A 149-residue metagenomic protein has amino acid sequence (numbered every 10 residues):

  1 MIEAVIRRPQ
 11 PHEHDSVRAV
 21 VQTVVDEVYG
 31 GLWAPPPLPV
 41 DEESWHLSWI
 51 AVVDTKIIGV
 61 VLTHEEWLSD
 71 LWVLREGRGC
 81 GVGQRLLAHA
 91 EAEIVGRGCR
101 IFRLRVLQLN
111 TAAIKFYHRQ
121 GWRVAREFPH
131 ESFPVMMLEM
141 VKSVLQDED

Functional and structural regions predicted by a protein language model:
M1-H12, S143-D149: Conserved N-terminal entry element of GNAT/NAT acetyltransferase domains
P11-H46: Conserved GNAT-fold acetyl-CoA-binding loop/helix
I50, T55-W72: Conserved beta-strand in the GNAT
L68-G79, L107: A short, internal acetyl-CoA/4′-phosphopantetheine-binding micro-motif in the GNAT/acyltransferase core
G77, G81-H89: Conserved acetyl-CoA pyrophosphate-binding loop and the N-cap/start of the following alpha-helix in GNAT-like
I94-V106: Conserved GNAT acetyl-CoA-binding A-motif
L104-I114, H130-M136: Conserved beta-strand-loop-alpha-helix junction that forms the acyl-donor binding cleft
Y117, W122: Conserved active-site tyrosine of GNAT-family acetyltransferases
